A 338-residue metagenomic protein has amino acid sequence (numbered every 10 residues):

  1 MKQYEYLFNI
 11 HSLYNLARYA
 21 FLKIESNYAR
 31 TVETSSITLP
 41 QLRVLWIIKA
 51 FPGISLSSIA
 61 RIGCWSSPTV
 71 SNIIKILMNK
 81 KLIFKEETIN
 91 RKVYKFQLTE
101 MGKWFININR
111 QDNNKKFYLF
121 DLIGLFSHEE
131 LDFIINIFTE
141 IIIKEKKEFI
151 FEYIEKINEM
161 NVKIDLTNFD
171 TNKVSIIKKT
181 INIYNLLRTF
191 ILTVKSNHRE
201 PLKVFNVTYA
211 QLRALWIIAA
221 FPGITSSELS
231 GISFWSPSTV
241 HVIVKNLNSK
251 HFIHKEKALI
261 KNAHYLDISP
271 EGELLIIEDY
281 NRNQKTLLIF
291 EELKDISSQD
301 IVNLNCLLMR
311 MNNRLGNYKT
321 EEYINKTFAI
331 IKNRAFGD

Functional and structural regions predicted by a protein language model:
M1-E5, H128-I181, Q299-D338: C-terminal regulatory/oligomerization modules of transcriptional regulators
M1-S35, E152-F205: N-terminal leader segment of winged-helix/HTH proteins
F21, I106, I142-K146, I191 (+2 more regions): A structural signal for well-ordered alpha-helices, especially hydrophobic packing surfaces of coiled-coils
S26-T69, N197-S236: N-terminal helix-turn-helix DNA-binding core of bacterial DNA-binding proteins
S57, K75, Y94, S227 (+1 more regions): Residues within the helices of the helix-turn-helix
I73-I76, T239, I243-N246, L307: Residues within the DNA-recognition helix of helix-turn-helix
M78-D132, N246-V302: Charged, amphipathic alpha-helical coiled-coil/dimerization segments
